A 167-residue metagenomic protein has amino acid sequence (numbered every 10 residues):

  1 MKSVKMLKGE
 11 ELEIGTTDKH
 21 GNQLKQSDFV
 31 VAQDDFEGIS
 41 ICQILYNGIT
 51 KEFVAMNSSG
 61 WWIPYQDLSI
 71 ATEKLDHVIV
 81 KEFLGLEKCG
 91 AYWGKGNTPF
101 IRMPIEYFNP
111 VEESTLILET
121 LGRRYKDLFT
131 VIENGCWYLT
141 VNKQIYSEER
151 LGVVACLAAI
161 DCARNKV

Functional and structural regions predicted by a protein language model:
M1-V167: Secondary-structure transition motif
